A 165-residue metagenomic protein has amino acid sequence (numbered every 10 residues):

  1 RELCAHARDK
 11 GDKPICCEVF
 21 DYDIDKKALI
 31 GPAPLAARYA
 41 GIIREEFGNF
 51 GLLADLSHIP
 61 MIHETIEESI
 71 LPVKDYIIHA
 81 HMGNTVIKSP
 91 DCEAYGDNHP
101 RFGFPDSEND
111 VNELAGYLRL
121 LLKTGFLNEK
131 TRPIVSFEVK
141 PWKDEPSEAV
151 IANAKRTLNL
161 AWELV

Functional and structural regions predicted by a protein language model:
R1-G51: Active-site acidic/histidine proton-transfer and metal-coordination neighborhood in alpha/beta enzyme cores
A5-D9, I42-E46, D75, K123-L127 (+1 more regions): Secondary-structure boundary motif
I15-C17, F50-A54, I78-A80, T131-E138: Hydrophobic faces of well-ordered beta-strands that scaffold small-molecule active sites in alpha/beta enzyme cores
V19-D23, L56-P60, N84-V86, P141: Active-site-proximal loop/turn and secondary-structure-junction residues that shape catalytic pockets, frequently
D25, P90, E145: Glycine/Thr-rich phosphate-binding loops of Rossmann-like dinucleotide-binding domains
L29-A33, A37, P60-K130: Gly/Pro-rich active-site loop or hairpin
P133-A149: A short, acidic, flexible beta-alpha connecting loop/helix-capping segment that sits on the rim of active
P146-V165: C-terminal helical cap(s) of enzyme catalytic domains, especially alpha/beta-barrels
